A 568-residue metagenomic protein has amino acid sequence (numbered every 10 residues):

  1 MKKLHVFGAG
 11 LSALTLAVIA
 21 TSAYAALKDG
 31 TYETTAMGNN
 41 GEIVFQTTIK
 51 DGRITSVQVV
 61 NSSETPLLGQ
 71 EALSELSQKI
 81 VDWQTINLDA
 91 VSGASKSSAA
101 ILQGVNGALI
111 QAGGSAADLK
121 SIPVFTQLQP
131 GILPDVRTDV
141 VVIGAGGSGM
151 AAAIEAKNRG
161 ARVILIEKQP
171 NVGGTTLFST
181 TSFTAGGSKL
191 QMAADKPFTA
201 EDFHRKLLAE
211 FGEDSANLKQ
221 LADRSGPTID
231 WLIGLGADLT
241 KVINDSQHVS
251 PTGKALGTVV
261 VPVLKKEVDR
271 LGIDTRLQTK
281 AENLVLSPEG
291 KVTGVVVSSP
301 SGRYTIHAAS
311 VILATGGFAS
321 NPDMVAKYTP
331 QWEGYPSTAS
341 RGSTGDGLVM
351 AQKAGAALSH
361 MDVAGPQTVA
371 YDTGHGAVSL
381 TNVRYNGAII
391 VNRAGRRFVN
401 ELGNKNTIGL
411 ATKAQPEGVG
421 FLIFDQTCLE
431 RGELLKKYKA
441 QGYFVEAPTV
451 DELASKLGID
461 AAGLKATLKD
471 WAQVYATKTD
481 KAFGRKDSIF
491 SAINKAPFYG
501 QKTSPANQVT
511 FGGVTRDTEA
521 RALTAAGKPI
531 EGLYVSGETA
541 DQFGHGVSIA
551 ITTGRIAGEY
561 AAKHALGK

Functional and structural regions predicted by a protein language model:
A26-P123: Active-site- and interface-proximal helix/loop "cap" or "latch" segments in soluble metabolic and energy-transducing
Q58, N283, G463-F543: A glycine-rich dinucleotide-binding beta-alpha-beta segment and adjacent secondary-structure elements that constitute
N87, V91, R162, N171-D274 (+3 more regions): Conserved N-terminal/central alpha/beta ligand/cofactor-binding core
P130-S148, I164: Beta1/beta-strand and adjacent pyrophosphate-binding region of the FAD-binding site in flavoprotein oxidoreductases
G147, D223-G302, N321-M324, Y475-K495: Conserved redox-cofactor binding core of oxidoreductases
S299-A370: Glycine-rich loop(s) and the adjacent beta-strand/alpha-helix scaffold that form part
A326-V349, T539-L566: A conserved FAD-binding loop/helix module that cradles the flavin
L348-M350, A356-A461: An anion/pyrophosphate-binding glycine-rich loop and adjacent beta-alpha core in soluble alpha-beta enzymes
